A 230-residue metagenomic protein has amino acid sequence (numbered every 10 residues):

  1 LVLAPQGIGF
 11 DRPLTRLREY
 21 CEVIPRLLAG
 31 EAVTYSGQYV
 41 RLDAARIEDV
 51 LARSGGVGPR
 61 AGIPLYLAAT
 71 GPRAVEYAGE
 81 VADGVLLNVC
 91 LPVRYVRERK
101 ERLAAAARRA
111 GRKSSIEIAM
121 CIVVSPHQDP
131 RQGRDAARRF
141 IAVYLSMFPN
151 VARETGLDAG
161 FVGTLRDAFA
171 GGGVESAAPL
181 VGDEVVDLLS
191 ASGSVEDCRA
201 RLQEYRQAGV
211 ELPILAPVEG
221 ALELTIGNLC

Functional and structural regions predicted by a protein language model:
L1-C230: Active-site-adjacent structural elements that line small-molecule/cofactor binding pockets in enzymes
